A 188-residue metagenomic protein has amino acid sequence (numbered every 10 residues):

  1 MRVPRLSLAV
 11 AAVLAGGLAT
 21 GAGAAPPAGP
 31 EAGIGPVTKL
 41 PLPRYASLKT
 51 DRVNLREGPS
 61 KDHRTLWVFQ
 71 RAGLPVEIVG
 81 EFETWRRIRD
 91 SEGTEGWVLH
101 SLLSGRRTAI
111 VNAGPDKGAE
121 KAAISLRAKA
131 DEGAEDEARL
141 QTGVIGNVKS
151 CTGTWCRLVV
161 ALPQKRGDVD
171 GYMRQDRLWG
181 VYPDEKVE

Functional and structural regions predicted by a protein language model:
M1-V10: Bacterial N-terminal signal peptides that target proteins for export
A9-G17: Bacterial N-terminal signal peptides
T20-A24: Sec/Tat signal peptide C-region and signal peptidase I cleavage site
A25-E57, V68-A72, V79-F82, R89-S91 (+4 more regions): SH3-family beta-barrel domains
R64-T65, E135: A structural connector/turn signal
